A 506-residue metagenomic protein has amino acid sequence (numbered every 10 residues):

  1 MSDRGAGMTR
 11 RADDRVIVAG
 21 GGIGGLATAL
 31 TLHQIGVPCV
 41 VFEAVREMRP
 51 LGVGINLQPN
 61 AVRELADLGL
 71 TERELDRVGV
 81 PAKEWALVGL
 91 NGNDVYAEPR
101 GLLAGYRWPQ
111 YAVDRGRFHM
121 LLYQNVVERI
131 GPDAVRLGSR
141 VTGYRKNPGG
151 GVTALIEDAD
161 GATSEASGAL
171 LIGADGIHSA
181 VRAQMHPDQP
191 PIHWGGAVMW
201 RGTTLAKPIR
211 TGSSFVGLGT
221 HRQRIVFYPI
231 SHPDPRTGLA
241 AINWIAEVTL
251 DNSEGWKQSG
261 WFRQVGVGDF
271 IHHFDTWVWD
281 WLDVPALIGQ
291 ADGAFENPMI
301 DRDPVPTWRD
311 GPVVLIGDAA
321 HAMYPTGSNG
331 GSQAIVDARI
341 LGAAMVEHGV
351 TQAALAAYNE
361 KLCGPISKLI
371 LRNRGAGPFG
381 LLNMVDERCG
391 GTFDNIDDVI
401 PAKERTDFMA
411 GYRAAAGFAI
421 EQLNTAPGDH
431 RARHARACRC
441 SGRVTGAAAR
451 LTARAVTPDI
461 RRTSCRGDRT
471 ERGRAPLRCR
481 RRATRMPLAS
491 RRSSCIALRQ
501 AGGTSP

Functional and structural regions predicted by a protein language model:
D3-D14, L75, N91-G92, G327-N329 (+1 more regions): C-terminal helical "tail/cap" subdomain of flavin- and related membrane-associated enzymes
D3-V16, H33, Q58-H186, P190-T203 (+3 more regions): Conserved N-terminal helical subregion
I17-R46, I172-G173, W200, F227 (+2 more regions): Conserved mid-domain beta->alpha element of the FAD-binding
D94-H119, Y123, D158-E165, T203-G293: Conserved FAD/dinucleotide-binding core of flavoprotein oxidoreductases
C438-C440, C465, C479, C495: Cysteine-centered motifs
A497-S505: Short, intrinsically disordered C-terminal tails of secreted or membrane-associated proteins
